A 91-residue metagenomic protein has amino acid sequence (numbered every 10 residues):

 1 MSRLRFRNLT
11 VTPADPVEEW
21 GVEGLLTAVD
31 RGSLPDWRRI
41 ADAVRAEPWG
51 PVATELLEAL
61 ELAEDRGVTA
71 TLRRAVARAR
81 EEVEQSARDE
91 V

Functional and structural regions predicted by a protein language model:
M1-V91: Long, compositionally biased intrinsically disordered regulatory segments in eukaryotic proteins
